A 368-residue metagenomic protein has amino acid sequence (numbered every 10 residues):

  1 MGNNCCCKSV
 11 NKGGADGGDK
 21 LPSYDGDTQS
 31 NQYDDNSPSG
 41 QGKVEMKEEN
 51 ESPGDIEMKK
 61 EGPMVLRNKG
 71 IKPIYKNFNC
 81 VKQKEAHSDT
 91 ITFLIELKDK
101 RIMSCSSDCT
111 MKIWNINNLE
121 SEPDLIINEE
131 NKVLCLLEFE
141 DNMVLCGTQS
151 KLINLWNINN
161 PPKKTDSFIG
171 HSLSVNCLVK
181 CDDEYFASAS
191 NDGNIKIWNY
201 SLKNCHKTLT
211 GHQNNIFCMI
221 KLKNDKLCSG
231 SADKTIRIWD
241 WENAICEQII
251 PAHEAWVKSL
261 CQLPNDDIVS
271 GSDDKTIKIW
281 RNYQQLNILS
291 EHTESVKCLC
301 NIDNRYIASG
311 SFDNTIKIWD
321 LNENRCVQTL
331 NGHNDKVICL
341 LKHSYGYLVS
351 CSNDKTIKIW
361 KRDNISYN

Functional and structural regions predicted by a protein language model:
G2-G13, D19-P22, G26-S30, G40-T92 (+3 more regions): Intrinsically disordered, low-complexity acidic/Ser/Thr/Pro-rich linker and tail segments in large eukaryotic scaffolds
K84-I91, I126-V133, F168-V175, L209-I216 (+3 more regions): WD40/WD-repeat beta-propeller blade N-cap
C105-D108, G147-S150, A189-D192, G230-D233 (+3 more regions): Conserved strand-to-loop turn within each blade of WD40 beta-propeller repeats
M111-N115, I153-N157, I195-W198, I236-W239 (+3 more regions): WD40-repeat beta-propellers
I116-L119, I158-P161, Y200-K203, W241-A244 (+3 more regions): Short loop/turn segments that connect beta-strands within beta-propeller blades
I338-N368: Blade-level signature of beta-propeller repeat domains, shared across WD40, Kelch, NHL, RCC1 and BNR/Asp-box propellers
